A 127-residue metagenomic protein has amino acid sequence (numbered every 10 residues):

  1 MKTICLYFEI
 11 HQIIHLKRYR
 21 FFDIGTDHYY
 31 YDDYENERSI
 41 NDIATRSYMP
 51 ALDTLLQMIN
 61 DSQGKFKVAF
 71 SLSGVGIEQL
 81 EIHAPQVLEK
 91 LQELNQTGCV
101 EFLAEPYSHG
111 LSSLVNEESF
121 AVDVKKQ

Functional and structural regions predicted by a protein language model:
M1-Q63, V68, Q96: N-terminal regions that are enriched for targeting/export leaders and immediately downstream pro/stem segments
I13-K17, G76-E81, G110-L114: Short catalytic/ligand-binding loop motif for oxyanion handling, primarily in non-cytosolic enzymes, centered on
R20-I24, P85-L88, E118-V122: Short secondary-structure boundary/capping segments
D53-T54, I82-T97: Alpha-helical scaffolding within the catalytic cores of extracellular/periplasmic polymer-degrading hydrolases
K65-I82: Low-complexity, highly charged intrinsically disordered N-terminal segments that act as targeting/localization
G110-Q127: Alpha-helical scaffold elements lining the catalytic groove of polysaccharide deacetylases
